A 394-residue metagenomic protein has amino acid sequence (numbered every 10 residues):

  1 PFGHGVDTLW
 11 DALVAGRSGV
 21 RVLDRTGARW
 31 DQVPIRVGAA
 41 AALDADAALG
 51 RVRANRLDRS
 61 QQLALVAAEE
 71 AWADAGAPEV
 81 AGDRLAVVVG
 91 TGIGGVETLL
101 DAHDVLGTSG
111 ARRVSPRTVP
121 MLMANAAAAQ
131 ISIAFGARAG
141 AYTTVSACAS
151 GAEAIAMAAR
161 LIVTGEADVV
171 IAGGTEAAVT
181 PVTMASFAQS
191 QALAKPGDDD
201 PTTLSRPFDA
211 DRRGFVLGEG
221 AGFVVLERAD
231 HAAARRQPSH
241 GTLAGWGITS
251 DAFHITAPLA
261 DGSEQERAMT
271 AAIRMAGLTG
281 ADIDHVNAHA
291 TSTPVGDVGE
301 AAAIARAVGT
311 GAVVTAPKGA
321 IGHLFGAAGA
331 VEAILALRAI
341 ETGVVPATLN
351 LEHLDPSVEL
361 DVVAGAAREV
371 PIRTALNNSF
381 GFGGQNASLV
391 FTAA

Functional and structural regions predicted by a protein language model:
P1-R53, A75, T91, D230-T242 (+3 more regions): ACP-dependent fatty acid/polyketide chain-elongation machinery
L13, A68, V87, I131 (+9 more regions): Conserved small-residue
S18-V22, D198-L278, D284-H285: Condensing-enzyme catalytic core mediating Claisen C-C bond formation in acyl metabolism
V22-V66, G94-M157, E166, Q189-V216 (+1 more regions): Conserved catalytic cysteine-centered active-site region of acyl-thioester-dependent Claisen-condensing enzymes
Q61-G82, A86-V89: Feature captures the FAD/FMN-dependent oxidoreductase FAD-binding
L63-A73, A127, R228-A229, D261-G277 (+3 more regions): Short, well-ordered amphipathic alpha-helical segments that serve as non-catalytic structural scaffolds within diverse
E79-G82, A276-D282, E359-A394: Flexible, low-complexity linker/loop segments at domain and module junctions
E166-R213, W246-A260, A288-D297, G311-D361: Acyl-CoA/ACP chain-elongation machinery
